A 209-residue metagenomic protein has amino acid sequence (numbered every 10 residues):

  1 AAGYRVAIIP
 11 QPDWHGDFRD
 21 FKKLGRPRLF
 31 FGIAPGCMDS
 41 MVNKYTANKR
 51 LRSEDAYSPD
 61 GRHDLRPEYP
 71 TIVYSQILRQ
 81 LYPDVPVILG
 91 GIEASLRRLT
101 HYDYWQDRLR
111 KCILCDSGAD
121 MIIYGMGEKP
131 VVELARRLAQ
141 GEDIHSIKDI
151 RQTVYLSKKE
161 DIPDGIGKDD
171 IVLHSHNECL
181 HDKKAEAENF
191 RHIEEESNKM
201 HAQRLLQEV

Functional and structural regions predicted by a protein language model:
A1-V6: Short helix-loop-beta junction
P10-E208: Glycine-rich beta-alpha loop elements in corrinoid/cobalamin-binding modules across cobalamin-dependent enzymes
